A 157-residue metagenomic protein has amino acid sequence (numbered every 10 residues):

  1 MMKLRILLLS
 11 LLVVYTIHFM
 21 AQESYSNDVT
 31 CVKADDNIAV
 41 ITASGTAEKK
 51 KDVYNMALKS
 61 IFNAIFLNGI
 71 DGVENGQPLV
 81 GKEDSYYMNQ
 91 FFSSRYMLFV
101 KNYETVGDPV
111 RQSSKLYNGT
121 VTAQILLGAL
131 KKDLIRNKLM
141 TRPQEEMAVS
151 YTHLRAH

Functional and structural regions predicted by a protein language model:
I6-Y15: Sec-dependent N-terminal signal peptides
I17-A21: Sec/Tat signal peptide C-region and signal peptidase I cleavage site
E23-A39: Short N-terminal segments immediately surrounding and downstream of signal-peptide cleavage
A43-F91: Short, well-ordered alpha-helical segments
D71-Y117: Intrinsically disordered, low-complexity charged/polar segments
D108-L139: C-terminal edge-of-domain segments
T152-H157: Conserved small/polar residues in nucleotide/adenosyl-binding loops
